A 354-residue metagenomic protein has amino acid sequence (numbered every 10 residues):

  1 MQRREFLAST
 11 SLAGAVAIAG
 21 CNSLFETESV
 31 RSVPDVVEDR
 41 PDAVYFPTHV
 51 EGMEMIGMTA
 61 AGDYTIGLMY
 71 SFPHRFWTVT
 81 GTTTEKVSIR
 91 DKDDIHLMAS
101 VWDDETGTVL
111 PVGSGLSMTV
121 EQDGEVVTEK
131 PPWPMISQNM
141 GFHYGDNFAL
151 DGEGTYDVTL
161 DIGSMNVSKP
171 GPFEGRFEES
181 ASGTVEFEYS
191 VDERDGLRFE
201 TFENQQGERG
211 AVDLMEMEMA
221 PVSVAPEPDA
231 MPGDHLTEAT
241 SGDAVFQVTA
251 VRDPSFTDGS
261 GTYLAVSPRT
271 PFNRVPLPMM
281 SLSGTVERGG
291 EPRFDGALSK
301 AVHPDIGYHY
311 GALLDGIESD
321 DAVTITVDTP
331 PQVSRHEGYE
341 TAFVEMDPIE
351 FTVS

Functional and structural regions predicted by a protein language model:
M1-T78, E85-P170, F187, D243-V248 (+1 more regions): Hydrophobic alpha-helical segments
E51-G57, F173-G175, M231-E238: Intrinsically disordered, low-complexity boundary segments flanking structured domains
P172-Q205, Y339-S354: Short beta-strand elements
D192-P226: Compositionally biased low-complexity segments at domain edges in trafficked proteins and select soluble regulators
V212-Q247, R269: Alpha-helical, hydrophobic structural elements that either
T237, Q247-G259: Flexible internal linker/loop segments at domain or repeat junctions
